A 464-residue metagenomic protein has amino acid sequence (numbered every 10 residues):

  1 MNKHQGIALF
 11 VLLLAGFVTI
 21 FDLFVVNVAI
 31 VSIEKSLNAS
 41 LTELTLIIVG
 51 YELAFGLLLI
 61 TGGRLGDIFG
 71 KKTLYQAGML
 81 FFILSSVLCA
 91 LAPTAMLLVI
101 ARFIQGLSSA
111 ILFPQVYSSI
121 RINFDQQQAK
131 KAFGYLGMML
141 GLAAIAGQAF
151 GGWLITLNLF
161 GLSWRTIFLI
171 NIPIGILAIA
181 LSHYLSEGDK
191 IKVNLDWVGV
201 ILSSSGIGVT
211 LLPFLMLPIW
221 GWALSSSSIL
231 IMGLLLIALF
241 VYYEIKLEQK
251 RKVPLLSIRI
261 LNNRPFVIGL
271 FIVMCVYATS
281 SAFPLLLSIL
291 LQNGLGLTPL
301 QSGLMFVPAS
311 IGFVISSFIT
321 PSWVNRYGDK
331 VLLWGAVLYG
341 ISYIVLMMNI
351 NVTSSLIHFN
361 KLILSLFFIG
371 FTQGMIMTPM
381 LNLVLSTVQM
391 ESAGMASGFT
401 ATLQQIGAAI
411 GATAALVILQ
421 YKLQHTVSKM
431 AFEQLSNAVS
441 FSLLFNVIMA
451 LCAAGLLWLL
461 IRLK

Functional and structural regions predicted by a protein language model:
I7-F21, V26-V28, R251-H425, S436-R462: 12-transmembrane solute porter fold
A29-L57, L97: Extracellular/periplasmic helix-loop-helix junction of adjacent transmembrane segments in MFS-like secondary
I33-E34, L65-G66, W153-L159, F214 (+4 more regions): Interfacial helix-cap and linker-helix signal at transmembrane-aqueous boundaries of multi-pass secondary transporters
S36-N38, G70, L91-L97, G296 (+2 more regions): Helix-breaking motifs and short loop linkers at transmembrane-helix boundaries and internal kinks in secondary membrane
V49-G63, A110-Y117, V307-I319: Central cavity-lining transmembrane alpha-helices of secondary-active solute carriers, predominantly the Major
L59-G70, I155, S316-K330: Helix-to-loop junctions at the C-terminal end of transmembrane segments in multipass secondary transporters
T73-V198: Helix-loop-helix hairpins in multi-pass membrane proteins, especially solute transporters
G161-F271, M305: Hydrophobic transmembrane-helix bundles of small-molecule transporters
